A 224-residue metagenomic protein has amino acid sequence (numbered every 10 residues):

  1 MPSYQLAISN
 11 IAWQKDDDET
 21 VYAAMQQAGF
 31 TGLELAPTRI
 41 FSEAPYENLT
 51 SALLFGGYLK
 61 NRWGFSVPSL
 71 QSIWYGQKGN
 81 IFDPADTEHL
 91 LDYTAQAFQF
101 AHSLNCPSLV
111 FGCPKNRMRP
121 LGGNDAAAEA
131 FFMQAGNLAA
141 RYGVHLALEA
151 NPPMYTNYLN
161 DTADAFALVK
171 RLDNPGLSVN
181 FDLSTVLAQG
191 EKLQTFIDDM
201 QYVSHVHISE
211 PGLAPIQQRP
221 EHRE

Functional and structural regions predicted by a protein language model:
M1-C106, A140, N174, G190 (+1 more regions): N-terminal pre-domain/capping segments
Y4-Q5, G32-R39, M133-E224: Acidic/histidine-rich catalytic cores of soluble enzymes
W13-K15, T38, P114, M118 (+2 more regions): Short coil/turn motifs at secondary-structure junctions
E19-T20, N61, G79-S178, A188: Active-site acidic/histidine proton-transfer and metal-coordination neighborhood in alpha/beta enzyme cores
M25, S51-L53, A85-E88, A127-A128 (+3 more regions): Short, hinge-like loop/turn segments at secondary-structure boundaries
G64-S69, R119-N124, D198-S204: A broadly tuned preference for mixed-charge, low-complexity surface segments
I73-Y75, P114, Y202: Short connector loops/turns at beta-strand edges and beta->alpha or beta->beta junctions
